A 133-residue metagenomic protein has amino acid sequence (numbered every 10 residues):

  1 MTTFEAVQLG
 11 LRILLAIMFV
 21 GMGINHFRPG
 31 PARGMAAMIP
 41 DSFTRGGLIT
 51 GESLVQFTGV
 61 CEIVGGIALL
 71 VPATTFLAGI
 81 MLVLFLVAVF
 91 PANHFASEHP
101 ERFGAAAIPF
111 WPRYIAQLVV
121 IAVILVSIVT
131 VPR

Functional and structural regions predicted by a protein language model:
M1-R133: Membrane-interface extramembranous regions
